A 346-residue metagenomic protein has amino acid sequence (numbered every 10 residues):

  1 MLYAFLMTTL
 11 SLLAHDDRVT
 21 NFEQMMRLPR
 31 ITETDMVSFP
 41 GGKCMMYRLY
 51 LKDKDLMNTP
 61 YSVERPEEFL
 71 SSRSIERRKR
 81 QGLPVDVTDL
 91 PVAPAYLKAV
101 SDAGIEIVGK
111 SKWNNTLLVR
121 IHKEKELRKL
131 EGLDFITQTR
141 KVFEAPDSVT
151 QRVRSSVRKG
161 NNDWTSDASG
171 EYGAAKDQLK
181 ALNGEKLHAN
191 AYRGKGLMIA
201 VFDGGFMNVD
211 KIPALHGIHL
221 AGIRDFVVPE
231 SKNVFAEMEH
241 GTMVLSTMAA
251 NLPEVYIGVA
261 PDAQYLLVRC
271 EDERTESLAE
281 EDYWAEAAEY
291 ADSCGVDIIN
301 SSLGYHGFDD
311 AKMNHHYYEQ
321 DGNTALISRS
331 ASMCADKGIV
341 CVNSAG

Functional and structural regions predicted by a protein language model:
M1-T20: Bacterial Sec-dependent N-terminal signal peptides
H15-D102, E106, E124-T150: Primarily auto-inhibitory N-terminal propeptides
G42, A175, E185-D225, E230-E280 (+3 more regions): Subtilisin-like serine protease catalytic core
L49-D53, I121-H122, V142, V201-G205 (+4 more regions): Active-site-proximal beta-strand/loop segments in catalytic clefts of secreted hydrolases
P60-S62, K141, V149-R154, V209-H216 (+2 more regions): Short, solvent-exposed loop/turn and secondary-structure capping segments
P94-L179, E185-A189: Autoinhibitory propeptides
S101-I105, G132-F135, A249-P253, E289-V296 (+2 more regions): Sec-exported extracytoplasmic/periplasmic mature domains
V296-G346: Catalytic-core segments of hydrolase enzymes
